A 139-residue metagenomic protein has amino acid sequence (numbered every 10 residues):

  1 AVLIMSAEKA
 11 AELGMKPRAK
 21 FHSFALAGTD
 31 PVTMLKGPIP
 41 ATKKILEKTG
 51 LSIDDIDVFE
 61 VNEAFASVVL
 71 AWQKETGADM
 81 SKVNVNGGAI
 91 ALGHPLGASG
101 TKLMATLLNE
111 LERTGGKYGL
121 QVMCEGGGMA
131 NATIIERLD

Functional and structural regions predicted by a protein language model:
A1, H22-K48, L92-K102, T106 (+1 more regions): Active-site pocket-shaping loop/turn-to-helix segments
A1-L3, G100-D139: Conserved beta-strand-centric core segments of catalytic alpha/beta enzyme folds
A1-R18: Channel- or pocket-lining gating/hinge segments that regulate access to a cavity or pore
K9, H22-T29, N62-S67, G88-A91 (+2 more regions): Acidic, glycine-rich active-site loops and adjacent beta-strand->loop/helix elements that engage anionic groups
K9-L13, F24-G28, I45-S52, W72-D79 (+2 more regions): Change "in soluble alpha/beta enzymes" to "in soluble alpha/beta proteins
M15-L26, D54-E63, K82-G88, K117-C124: Beta-strand segments within the central parallel beta-sheet cores of soluble alpha/beta enzyme folds
P31-P38, E63-S81, P95-S99, N131-L138: Short glycine/threonine-rich loop-to-helix capping motif typified by GTGT followed within a few residues by an Asp-Pro
E75-K102, L107, E112-K117: Conserved catalytic cysteine-centered active-site region of acyl-thioester-dependent Claisen-condensing enzymes
